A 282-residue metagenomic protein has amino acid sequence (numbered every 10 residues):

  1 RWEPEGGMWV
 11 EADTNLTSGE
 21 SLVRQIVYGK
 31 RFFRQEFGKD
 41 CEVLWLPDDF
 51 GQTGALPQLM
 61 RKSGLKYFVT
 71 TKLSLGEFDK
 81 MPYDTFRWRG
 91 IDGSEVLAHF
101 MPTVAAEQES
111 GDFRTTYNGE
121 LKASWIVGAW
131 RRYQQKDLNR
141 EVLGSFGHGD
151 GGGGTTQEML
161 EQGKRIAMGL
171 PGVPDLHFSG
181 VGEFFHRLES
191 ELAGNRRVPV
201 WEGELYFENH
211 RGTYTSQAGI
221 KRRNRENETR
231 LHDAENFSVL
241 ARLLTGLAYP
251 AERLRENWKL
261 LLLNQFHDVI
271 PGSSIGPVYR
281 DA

Functional and structural regions predicted by a protein language model:
R1-A282: Catalytic-domain carbohydrate-binding cleft regions of carbohydrate-active enzymes
